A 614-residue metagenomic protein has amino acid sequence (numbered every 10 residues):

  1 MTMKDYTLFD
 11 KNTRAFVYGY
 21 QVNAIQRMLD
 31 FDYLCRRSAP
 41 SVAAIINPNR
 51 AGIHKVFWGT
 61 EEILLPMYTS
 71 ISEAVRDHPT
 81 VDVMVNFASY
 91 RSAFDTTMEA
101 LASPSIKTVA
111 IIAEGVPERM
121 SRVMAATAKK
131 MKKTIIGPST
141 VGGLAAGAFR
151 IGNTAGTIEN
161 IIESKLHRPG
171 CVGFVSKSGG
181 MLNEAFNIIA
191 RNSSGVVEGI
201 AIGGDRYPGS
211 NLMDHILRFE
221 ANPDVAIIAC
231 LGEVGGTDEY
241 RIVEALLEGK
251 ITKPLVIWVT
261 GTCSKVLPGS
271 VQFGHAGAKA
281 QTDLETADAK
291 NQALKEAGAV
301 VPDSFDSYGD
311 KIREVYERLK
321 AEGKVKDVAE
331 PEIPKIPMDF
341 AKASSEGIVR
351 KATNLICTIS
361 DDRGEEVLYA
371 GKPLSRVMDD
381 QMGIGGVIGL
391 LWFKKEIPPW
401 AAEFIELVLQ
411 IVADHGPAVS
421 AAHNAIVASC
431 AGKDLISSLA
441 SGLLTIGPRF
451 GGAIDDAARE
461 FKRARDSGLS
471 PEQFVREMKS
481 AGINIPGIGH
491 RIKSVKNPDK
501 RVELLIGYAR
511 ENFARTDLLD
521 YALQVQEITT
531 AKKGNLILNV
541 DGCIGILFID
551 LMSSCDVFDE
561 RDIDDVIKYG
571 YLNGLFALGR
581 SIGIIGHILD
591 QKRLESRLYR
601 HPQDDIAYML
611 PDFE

Functional and structural regions predicted by a protein language model:
M1-K342: Catalytic-core regions of core metabolic enzymes, especially those transforming organic acids/acyl-group intermediates
P334-E614: Non-transmembrane, aqueous-exposed alpha-helical and coiled segments at domain scale
